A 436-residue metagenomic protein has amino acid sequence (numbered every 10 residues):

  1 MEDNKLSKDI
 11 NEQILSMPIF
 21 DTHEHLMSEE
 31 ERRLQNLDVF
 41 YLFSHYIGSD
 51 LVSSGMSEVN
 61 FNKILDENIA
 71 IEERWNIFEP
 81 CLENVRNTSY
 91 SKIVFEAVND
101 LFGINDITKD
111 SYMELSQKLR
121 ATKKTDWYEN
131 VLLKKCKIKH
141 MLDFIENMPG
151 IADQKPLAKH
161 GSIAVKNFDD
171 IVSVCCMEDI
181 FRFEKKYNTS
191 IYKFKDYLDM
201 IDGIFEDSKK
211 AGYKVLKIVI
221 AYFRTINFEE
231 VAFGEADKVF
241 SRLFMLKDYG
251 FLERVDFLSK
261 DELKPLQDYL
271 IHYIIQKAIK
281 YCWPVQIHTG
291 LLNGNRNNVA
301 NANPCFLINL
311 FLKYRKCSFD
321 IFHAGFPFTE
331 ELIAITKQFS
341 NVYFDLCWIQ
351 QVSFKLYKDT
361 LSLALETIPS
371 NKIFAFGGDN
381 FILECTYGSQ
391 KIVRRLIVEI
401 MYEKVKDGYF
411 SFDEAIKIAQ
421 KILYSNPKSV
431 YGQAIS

Functional and structural regions predicted by a protein language model:
E2-A278, Q338-N341, C347-Y402, K406-D407 (+1 more regions): Metal-cofactor-binding active-site regions of metalloenzymes
L266-F339, Y343: Long, well-ordered mid-to-C-terminal structural blocks that present hydrophobic/aromatic surfaces
